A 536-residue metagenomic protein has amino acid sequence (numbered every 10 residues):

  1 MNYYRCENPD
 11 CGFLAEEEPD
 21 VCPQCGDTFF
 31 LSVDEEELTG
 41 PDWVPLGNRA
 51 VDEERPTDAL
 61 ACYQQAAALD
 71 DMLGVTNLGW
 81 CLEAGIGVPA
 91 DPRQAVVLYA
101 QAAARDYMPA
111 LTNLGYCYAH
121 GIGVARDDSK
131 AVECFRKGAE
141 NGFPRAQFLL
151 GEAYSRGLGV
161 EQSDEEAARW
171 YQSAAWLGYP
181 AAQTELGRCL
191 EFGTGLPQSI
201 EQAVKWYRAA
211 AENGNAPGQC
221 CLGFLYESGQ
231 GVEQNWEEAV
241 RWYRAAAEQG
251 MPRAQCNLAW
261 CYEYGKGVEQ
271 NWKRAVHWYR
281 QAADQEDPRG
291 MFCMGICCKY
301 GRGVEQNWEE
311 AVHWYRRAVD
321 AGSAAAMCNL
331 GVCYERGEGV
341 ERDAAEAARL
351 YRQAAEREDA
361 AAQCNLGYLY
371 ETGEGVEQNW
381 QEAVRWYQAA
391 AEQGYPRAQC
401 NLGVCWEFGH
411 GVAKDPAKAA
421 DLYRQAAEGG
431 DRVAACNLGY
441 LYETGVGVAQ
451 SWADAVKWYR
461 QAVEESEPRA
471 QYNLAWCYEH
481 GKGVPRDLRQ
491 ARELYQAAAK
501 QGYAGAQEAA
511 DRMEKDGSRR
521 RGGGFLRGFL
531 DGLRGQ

Functional and structural regions predicted by a protein language model:
E7-A15, G26: Cys/His-coordinated zinc-binding microdomains
G26-E36: Short Cys/His-rich micro-motifs in 6-15 aa windows
L38, L69-M72, A84-I86, A104-Y107 (+30 more regions): Short helix-capping/linker turns of helical repeat alpha-solenoids
W43-V51, V75-A84, L98, L111-H120 (+12 more regions): Hydrophobic face of amphipathic alpha-helices that form TPR/SEL1-like repeat modules and related alpha-solenoid
A504-Q536: Terminal, low-structured helical/coil segments at or just beyond the last alpha-helical repeat
